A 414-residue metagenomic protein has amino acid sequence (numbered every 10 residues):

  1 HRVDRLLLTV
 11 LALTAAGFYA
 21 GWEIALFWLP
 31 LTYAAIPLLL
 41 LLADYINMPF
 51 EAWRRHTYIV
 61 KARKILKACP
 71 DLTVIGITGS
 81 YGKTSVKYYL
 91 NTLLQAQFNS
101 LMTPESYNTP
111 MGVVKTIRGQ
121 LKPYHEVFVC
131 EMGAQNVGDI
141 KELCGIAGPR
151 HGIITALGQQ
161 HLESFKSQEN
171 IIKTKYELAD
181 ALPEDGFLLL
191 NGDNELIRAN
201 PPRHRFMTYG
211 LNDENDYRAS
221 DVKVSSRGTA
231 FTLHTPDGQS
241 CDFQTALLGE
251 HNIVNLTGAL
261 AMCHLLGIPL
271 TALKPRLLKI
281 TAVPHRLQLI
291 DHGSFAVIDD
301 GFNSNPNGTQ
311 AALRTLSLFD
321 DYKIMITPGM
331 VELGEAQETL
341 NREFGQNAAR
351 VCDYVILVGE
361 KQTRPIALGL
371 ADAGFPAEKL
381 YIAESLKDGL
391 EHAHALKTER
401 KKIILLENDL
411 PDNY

Functional and structural regions predicted by a protein language model:
H1-A52, G238, A261-T271, P275-Y414: ATP-dependent carboxylate-amine ligase
H1-L188, L196-H204, F319, E391 (+1 more regions): Phosphate-binding loop of NTP-binding sites
G79, L190-G192, G210, T327-P328 (+2 more regions): Short beta-strand/turn micro-motifs composed of small residues that flank or help shape donor/cofactor-binding pockets
G82, A134, Q159, N194 (+3 more regions): Short, glycine/acidic-enriched loop or turn micro-motifs at the edges of active sites
L90, L94, V113-I117, L256-L266 (+2 more regions): Buried hydrophobic packing segments
N108-T109, N212-Y217, S385-E391: A short acidic, often aromatic-flanked loop/helix-cap motif at beta-alpha or helix-coil junctions that lines enzyme
V114, I140, F165-Q168, L256 (+2 more regions): Conserved strand-to-helix beginnings and helix N-cap segments that scaffold or border functional pockets
I154-A296, D321, R342, Q346-Y354 (+2 more regions): Acidic, Mg2+-coordinating active-site environments of NTP-dependent enzymes
